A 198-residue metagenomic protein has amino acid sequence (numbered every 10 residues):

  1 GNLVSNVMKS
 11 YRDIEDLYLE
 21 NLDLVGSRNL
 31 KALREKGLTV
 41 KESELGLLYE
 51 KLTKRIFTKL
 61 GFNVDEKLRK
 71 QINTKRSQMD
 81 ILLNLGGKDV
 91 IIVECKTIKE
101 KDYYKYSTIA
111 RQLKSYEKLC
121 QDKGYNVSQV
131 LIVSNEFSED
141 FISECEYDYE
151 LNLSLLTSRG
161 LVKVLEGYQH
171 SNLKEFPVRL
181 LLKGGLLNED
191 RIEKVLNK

Functional and structural regions predicted by a protein language model:
G1-L47: Interdomain/boundary linker segments immediately adjacent to catalytic/signaling cores
L22, N197-K198: Charge-rich interaction segments
L30-L196: Catalytic core segments in nucleotide and nucleic-acid processing enzymes
